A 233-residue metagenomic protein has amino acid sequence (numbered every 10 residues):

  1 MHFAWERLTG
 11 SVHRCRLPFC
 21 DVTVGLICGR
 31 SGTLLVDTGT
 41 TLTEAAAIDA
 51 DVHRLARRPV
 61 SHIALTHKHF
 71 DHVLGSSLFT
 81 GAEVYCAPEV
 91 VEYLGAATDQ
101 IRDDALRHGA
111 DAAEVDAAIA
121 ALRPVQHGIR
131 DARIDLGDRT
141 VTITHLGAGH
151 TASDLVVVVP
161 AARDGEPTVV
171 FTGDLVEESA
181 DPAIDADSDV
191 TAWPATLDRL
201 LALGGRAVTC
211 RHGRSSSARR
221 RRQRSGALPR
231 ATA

Functional and structural regions predicted by a protein language model:
F3-A50, L155-G173: Conserved beta-strand hairpin/beta-sheet module of binuclear metal-dependent hydrolase folds, prominently
R7, E92-H145, L197, L201: Metallo-beta-lactamase
S11, I27, D37, V52 (+9 more regions): Divalent metal-coordination and catalytic microenvironments
R30-L34, A56-V60, R139: Short, surface-exposed connector motifs at secondary-structure boundaries
G32-L34, T40-L42, L146-R220: Metallo-beta-lactamase
T43-E89, H127-G128, A202-R206: Active-site metal-binding motif and surrounding structural segment of the metallo-beta-lactamase
R220-A233: Short, electropositive alpha-helical surface patch
